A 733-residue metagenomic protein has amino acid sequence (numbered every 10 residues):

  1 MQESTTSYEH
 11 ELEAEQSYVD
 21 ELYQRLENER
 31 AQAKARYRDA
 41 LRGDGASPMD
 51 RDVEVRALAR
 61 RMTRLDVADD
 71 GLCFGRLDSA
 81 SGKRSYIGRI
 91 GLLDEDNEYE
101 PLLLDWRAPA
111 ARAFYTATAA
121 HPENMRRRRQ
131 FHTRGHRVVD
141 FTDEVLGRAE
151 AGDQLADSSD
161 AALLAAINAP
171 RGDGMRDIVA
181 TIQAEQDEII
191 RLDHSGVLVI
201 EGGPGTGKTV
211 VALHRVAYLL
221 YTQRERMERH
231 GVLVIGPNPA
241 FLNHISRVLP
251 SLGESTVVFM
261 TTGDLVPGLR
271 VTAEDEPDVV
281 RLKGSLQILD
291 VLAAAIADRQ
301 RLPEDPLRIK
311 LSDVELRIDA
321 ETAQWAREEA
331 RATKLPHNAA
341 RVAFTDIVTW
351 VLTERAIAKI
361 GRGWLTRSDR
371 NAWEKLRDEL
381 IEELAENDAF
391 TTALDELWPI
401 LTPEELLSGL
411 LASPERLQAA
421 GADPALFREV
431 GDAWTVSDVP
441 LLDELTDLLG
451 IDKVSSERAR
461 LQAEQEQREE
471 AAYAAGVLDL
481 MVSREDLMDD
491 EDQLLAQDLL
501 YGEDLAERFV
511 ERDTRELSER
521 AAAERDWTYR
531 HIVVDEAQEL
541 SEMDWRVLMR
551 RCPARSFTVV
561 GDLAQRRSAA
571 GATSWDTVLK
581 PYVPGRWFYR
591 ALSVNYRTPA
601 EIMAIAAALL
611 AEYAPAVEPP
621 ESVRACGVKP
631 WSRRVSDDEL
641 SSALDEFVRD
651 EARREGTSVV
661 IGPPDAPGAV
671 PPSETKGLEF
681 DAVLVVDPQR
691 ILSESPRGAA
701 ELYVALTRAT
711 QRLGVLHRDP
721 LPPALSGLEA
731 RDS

Functional and structural regions predicted by a protein language model:
M1-A180, A184-E188, D504, D732-S733: Extended, charged low-complexity regulatory segments
M1-R30, A40, D44, V67-D70 (+8 more regions): P-loop NTPase Walker
S159, L265-D275, A323-E329, R370-E374 (+3 more regions): Short acidic (Asp/Glu) and glycine-rich catalytic loops that position anionic groups and cofactors
N168, G231, I235, D278-S285 (+6 more regions): Hydrophobic alpha-helical scaffolding
I182, L445, A537: Conserved hydrophobic/aromatic pocket- or pore-lining residues that grip, position, or stack substrates in active sites
E225, H230, P239-K283, V482-H531 (+1 more regions): Conserved helicase motor core of SF1/SF2 NTP-dependent helicases
E274-A356: ATP-hydrolysis module of ASCE/P-loop NTPase motor domains, specifically the Walker B Asp-Glu catalytic pair
E321-H531, S541-D544: Conserved helicase NTPase catalytic core signature
